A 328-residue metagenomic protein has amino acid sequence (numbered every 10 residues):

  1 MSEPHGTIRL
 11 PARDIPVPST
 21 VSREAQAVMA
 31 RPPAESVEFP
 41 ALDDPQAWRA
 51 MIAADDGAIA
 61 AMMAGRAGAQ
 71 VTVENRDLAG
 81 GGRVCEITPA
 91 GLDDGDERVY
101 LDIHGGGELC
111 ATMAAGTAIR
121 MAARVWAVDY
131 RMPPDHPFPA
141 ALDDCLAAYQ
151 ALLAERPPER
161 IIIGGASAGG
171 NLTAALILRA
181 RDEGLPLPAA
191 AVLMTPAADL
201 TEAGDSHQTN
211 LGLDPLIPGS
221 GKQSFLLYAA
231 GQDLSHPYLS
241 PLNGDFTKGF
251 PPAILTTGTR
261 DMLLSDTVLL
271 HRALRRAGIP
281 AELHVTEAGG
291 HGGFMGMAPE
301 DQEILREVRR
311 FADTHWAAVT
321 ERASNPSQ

Functional and structural regions predicted by a protein language model:
M1-L92, T320-Q328: A glycine/proline-hinged amphipathic helix-loop "lid/cap" segment that gates access to hydrophobic ligand pockets
V84, L101, T117, F138-L200 (+3 more regions): Short strand-loop-helix active-site module centered on a catalytic nucleophile
D96-G106: Short beta-strand element of the alpha/beta-hydrolase
A111-V128: Short amphipathic alpha-helix adjacent to the substrate-entry channel of hydrolases
L178-S235: Hydrolase active-site cap/lid region
G249, L255-T257: Short beta-strand/loop motif that positions the catalytic acidic residue of the alpha/beta-hydrolase fold
G289-E300: Catalytic histidine-centered segment of alpha/beta-hydrolase-like enzymes
A298-Q328: Catalytic active-site module of serine/aspartate enzymes centered on a nucleophile-bearing elbow/loop
